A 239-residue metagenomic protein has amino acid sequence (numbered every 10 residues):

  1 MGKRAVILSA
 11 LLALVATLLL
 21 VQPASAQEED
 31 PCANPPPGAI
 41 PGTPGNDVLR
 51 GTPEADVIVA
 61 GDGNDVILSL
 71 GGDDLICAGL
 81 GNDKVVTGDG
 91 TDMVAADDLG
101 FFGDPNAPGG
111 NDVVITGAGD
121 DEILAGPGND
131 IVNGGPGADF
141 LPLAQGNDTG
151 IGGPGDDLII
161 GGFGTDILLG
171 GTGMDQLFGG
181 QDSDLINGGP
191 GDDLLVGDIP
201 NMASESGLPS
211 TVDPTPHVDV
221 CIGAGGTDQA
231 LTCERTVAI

Functional and structural regions predicted by a protein language model:
M1-S9: Bacterial N-terminal signal peptides that target proteins for export
S9-L19: Bacterial N-terminal signal peptides
L20-E28: Sec-dependent signal peptide cleavage junction
Q27-G45: Boundary/junction segments of secreted and surface-exposed precursor proteins
E29-P31, D219, L231: Extracellular secreted precursors and ectodomains with disulfide-bonded cysteine-rich loops/domains
A33, P41-G42, R50-G51, A60 (+19 more regions): Glycine-centered beta-turn/loop sites at beta-strand termini
A230-I239: Short, low-complexity, Pro/Ser/Thr/Gly-rich segments in the mature regions of secreted, periplasmic
